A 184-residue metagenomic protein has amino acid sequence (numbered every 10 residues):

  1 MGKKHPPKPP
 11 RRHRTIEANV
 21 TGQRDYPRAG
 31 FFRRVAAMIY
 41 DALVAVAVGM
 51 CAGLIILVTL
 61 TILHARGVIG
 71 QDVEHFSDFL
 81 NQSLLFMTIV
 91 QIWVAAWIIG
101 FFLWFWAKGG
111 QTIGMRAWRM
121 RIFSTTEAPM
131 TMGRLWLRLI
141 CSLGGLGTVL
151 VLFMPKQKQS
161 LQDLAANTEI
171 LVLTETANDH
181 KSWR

Functional and structural regions predicted by a protein language model:
M1-R119, S124-G145, V172-R184: Short, small/hydrophobic-residue-rich motifs at membrane-helix boundaries and re-entrant hairpins of integral membrane
F153-D179: Hydrophobic alpha-helical transmembrane segments and immediately flanking/interface helices in integral membrane
